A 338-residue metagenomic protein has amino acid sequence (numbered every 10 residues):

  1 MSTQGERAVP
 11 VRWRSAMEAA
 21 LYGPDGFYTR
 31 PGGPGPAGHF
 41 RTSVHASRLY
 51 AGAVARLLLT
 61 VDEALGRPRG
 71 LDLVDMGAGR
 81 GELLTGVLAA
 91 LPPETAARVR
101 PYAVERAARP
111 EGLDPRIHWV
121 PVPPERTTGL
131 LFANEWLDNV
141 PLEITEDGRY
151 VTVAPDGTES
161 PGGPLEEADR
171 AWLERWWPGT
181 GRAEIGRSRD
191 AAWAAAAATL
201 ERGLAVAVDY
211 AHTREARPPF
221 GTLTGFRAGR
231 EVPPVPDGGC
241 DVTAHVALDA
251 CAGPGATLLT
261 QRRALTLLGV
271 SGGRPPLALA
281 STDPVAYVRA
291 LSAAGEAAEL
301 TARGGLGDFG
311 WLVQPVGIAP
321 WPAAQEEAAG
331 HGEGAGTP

Functional and structural regions predicted by a protein language model:
M1-T127, T145, L277, A298-P338: Rossmann-like AdoMet
R14, N139, R214-R217: Short, solvent-exposed beta-strand-terminating loops
A20, L131, C251: A residue-level signal for conserved active-site and pocket-lining positions in enzyme catalytic cores
V74, V104, L131-N134, V208: Active-site flanking residues adjacent to catalytic metal/cofactor-binding acidic residues
V120-V122, L137-R149, V153, I185-A195: A short, conserved alpha-helix within the catalytic core of class I
T128-G129, G203: Conserved acidic residues
G129-P178, F220-A228: A mobile, often basic/glycine-rich helix-loop segment that functions as the active-site lid/recognition loop
R170-P338: Long, Lys/Arg- and hydrophobic-enriched amphipathic alpha-helices
